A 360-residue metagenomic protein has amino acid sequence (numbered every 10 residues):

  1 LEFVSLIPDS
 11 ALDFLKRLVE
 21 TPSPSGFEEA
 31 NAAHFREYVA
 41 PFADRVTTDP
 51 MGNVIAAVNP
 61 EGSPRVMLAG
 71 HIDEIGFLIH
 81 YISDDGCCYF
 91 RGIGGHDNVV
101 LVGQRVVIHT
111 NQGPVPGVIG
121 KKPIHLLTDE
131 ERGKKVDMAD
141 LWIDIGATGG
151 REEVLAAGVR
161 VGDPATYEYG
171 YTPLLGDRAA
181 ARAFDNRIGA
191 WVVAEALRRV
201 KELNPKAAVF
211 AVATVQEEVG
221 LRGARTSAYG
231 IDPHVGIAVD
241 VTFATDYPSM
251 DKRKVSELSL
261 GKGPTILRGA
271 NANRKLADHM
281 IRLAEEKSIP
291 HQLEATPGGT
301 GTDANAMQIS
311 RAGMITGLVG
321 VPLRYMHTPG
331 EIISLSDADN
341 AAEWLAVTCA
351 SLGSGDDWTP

Functional and structural regions predicted by a protein language model:
L1-P360: N-terminal hydrophobic/helix-forming segments and targeting peptides
